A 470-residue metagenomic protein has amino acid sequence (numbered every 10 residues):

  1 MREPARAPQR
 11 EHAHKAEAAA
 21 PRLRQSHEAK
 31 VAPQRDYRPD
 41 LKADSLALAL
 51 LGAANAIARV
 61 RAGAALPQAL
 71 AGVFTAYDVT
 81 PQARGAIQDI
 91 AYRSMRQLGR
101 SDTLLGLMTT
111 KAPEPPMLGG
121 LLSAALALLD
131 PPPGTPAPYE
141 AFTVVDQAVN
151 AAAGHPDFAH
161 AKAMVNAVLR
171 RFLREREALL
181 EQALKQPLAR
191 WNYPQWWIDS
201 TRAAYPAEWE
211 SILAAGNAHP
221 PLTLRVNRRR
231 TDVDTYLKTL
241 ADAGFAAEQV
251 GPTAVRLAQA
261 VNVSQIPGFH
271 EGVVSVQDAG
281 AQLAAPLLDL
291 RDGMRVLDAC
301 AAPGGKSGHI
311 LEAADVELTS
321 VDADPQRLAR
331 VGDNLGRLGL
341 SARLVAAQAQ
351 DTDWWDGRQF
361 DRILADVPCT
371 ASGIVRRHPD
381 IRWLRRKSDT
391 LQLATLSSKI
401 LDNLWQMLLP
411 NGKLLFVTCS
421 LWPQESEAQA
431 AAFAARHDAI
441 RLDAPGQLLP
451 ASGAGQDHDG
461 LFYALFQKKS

Functional and structural regions predicted by a protein language model:
M1-S470: S-adenosylmethionine
